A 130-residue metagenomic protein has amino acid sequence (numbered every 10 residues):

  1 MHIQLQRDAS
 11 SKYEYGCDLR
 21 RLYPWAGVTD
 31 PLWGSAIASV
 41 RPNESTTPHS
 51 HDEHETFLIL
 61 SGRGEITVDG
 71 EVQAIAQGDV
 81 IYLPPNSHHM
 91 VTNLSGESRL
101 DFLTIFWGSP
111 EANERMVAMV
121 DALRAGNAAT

Functional and structural regions predicted by a protein language model:
M1-W33, V117-T130: A short, N-terminal "cap"/entry segment at the start of jelly-roll beta-barrel domains of the cupin/DSBH fold
R21-Y23, A36-H51: Conserved short histidine dyad/triad with adjacent acidic residue
I37-A38, T56, Y82, E97-E114: A short hydrophobic beta-strand segment most commonly corresponding to one strand of the jelly-roll/cupin
T47-P48, I66-T67, L83, H89-G96: Short beta-strand His + acidic residue motifs that chelate non-heme Fe in jelly-roll/DSBH and cupin folds
D52-E53, E71, S87-H88: A generic "binding-loop/recognition-motif" signal
H54, I59-G64: Glycine- and acidic-residue-biased ligand/ion/polar-headgroup-sensing regions
G70-P85: Short acidic-glycine-tyrosine-enriched beta hairpin
